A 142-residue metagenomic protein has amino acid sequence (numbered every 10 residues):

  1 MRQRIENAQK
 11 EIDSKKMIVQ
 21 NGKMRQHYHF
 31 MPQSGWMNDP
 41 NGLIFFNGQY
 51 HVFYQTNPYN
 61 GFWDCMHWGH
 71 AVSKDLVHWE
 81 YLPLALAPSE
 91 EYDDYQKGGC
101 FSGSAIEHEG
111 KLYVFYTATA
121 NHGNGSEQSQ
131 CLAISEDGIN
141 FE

Functional and structural regions predicted by a protein language model:
M1-E142: Beta-rich carbohydrate-recognition and catalytic domains
